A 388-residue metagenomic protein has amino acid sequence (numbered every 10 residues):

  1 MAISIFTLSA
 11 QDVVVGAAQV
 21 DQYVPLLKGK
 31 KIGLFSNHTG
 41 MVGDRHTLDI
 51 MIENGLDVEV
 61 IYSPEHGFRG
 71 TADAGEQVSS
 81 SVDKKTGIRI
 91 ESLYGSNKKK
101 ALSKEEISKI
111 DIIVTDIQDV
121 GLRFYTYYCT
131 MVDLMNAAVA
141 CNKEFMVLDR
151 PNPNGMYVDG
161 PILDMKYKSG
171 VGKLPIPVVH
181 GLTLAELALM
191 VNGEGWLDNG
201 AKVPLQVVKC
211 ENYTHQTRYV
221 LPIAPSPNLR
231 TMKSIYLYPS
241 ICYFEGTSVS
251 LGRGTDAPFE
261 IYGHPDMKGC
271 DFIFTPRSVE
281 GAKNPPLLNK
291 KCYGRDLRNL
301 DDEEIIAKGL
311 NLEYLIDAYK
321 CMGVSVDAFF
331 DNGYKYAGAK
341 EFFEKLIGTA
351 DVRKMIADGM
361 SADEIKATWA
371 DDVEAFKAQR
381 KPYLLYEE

Functional and structural regions predicted by a protein language model:
M1-D12: Bacterial Sec-dependent N-terminal signal peptides
D57-G67, L148: Short internal beta-strands
G70-G75, M146-K168: Glycine-rich, charge-decorated loop segments at or immediately adjacent to ligand/cofactor-binding or catalytic sites
S79-I110: Glycine-rich oxoanion-binding loops at beta->alpha junctions
D119-M131: Glycine/threonine-rich flexible loop motifs
K168-I241: Conserved anion/nucleotide-ligand pocket segment
E211-Y293: Glycine-rich, aromatic-lined ligand/substrate-binding cores of catalytic and carbohydrate-binding domains
P258, G263-T368, E388: Conserved functional hotspot residues or short segments at active or partner-binding sites across diverse domains
